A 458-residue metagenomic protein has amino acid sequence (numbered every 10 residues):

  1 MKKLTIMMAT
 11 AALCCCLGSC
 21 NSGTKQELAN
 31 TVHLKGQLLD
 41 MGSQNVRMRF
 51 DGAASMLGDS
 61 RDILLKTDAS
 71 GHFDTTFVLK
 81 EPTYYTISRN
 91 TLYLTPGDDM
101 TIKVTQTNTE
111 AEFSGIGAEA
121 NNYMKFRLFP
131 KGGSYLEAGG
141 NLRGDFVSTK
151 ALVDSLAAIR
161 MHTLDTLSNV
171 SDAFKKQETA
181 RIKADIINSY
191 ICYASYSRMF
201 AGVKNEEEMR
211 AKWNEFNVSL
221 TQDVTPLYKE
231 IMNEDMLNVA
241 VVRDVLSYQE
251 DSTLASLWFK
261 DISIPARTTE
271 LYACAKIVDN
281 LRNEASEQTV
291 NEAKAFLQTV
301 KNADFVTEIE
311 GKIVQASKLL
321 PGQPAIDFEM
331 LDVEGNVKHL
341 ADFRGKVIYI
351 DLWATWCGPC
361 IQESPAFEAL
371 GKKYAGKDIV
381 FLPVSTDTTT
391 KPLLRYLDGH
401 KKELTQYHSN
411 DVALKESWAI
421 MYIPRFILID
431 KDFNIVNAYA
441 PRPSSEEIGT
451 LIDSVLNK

Functional and structural regions predicted by a protein language model:
M1-L4: Positively charged n-region of N-terminal signal peptides that target proteins for export
C15-S19: C-terminal motif of bacterial Sec signal peptides marking the signal peptidase cleavage site
N21-G23, G358: Bacterial signal peptide processing site
G23-R181, S189-Y193, S197-A201: A non-transmembrane, solvent-exposed segment enriched in polar/low-complexity residues
S256, T268-L331, A341-K346, K372 (+3 more regions): N-proximal helix/coil linker or "cap" segments that precede and/or mark the start of modular domains
R344-G345, D351-A369: Conserved redox-active cysteine motifs that mediate thiol-disulfide chemistry, especially di-cysteine Cys-X(1-2)-Cys
Q362-H400, N410-S417, T450: Structural microenvironment flanking redox-active thiols in thiol-disulfide oxidoreductases
D398-K402, S409-S454: Thiol/disulfide oxidoreductase modules built on the thioredoxin-like
